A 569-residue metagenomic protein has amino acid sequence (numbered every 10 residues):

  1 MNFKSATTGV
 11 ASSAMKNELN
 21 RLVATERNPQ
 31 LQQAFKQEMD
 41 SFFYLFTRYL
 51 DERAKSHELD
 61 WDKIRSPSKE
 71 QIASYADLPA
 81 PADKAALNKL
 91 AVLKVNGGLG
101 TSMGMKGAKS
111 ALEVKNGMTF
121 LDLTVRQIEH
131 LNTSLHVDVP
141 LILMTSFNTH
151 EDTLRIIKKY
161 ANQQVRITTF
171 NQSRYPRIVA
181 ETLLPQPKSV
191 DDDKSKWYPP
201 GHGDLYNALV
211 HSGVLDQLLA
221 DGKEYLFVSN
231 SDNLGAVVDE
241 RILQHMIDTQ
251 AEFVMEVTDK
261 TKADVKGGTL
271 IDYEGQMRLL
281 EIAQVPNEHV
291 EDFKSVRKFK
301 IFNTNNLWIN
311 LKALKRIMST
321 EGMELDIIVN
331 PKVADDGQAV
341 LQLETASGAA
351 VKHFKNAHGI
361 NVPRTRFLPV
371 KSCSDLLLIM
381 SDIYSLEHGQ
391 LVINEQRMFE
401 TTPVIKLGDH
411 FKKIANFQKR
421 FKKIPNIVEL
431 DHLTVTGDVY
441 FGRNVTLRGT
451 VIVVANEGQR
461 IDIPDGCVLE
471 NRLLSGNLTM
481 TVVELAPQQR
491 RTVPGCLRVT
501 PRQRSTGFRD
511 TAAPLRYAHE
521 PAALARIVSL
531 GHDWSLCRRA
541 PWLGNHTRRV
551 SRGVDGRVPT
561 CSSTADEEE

Functional and structural regions predicted by a protein language model:
M1-K94, S102-K109, V114-Y225, E429 (+2 more regions): Conserved N-terminal catalytic core of the sugar/cofactor nucleotidyltransferase
M1-N88, Q244-L485: Left-handed beta-helix
E151-L311, K315-G322: Conserved core of the sugar-phosphate nucleotidyltransferase
L485, Q489-R490, Q503-R504, P521: Cationic, low-complexity basic patches in intrinsically disordered or flexible, solvent-exposed regions
T511, A518-E520, V528, D533 (+2 more regions): Short hydrophobic alpha-helical segments enriched in small aliphatic residues
P559-T560, A565-E567: Short, intrinsically disordered C-terminal tails of secreted or membrane-associated proteins
